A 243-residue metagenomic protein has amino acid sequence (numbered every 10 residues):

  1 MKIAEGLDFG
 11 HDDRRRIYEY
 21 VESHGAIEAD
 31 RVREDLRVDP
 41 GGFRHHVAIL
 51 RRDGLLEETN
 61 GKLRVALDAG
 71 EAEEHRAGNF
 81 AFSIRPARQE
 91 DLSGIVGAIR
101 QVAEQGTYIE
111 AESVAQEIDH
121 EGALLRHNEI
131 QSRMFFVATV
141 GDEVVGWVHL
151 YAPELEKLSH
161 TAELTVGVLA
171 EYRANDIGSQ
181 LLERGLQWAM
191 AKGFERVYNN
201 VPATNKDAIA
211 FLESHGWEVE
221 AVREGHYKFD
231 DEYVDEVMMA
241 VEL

Functional and structural regions predicted by a protein language model:
K2-A4, R51, E57-E90: Conserved N-terminal entry element of GNAT/NAT acetyltransferase domains
H24, E154-L164, R173, K192-E195: A conserved beta-turn-beta hairpin within the catalytic core of GNAT-like acetyltransferases that forms part
D30-R31, L182, A189-V201: Conserved GNAT acetyl-CoA-binding A-motif
V38-D39, N199-I209, H226-Y227: Conserved beta-strand-loop-alpha-helix junction that forms the acyl-donor binding cleft
E58-G61, Y198-N200, G216-V234: Conserved catalytic-core motifs of GNAT/GCN5-like acyltransferases
F82, G97-V114: Helix-loop element at the rim of GNAT/NAT acetyltransferase active sites that forms part of the acceptor-substrate
S113-L169, E242: Acetyl-CoA-dependent GNAT
V166-V168, A174-A191, A210-S214: Conserved acetyl-CoA-binding loop-helix of GNAT-fold acetyltransferases
